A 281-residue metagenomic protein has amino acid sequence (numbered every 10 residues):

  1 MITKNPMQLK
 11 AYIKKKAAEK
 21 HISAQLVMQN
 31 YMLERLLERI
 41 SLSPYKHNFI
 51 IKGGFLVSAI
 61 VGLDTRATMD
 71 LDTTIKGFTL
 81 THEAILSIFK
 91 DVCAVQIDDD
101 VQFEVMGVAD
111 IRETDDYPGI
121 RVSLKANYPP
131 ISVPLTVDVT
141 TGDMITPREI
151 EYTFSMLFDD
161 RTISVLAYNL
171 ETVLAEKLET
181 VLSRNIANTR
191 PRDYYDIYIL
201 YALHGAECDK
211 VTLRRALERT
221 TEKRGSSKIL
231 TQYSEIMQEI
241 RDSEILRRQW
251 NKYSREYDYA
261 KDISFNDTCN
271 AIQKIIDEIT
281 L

Functional and structural regions predicted by a protein language model:
M1-F49, S58-A67, L71-L281: Structured mid-to-C-terminal alpha-helical surface segments
